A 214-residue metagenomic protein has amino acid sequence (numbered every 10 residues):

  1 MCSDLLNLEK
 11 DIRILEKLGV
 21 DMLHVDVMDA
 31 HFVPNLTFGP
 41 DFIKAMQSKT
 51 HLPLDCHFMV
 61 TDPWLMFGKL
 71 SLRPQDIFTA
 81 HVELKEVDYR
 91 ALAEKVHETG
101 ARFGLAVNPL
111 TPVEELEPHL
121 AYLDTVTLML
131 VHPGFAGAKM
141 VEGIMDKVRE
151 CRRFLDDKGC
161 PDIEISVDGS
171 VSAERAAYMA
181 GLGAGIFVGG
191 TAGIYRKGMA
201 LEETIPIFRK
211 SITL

Functional and structural regions predicted by a protein language model:
M1-T79, K85, H97, R102-F103 (+5 more regions): Conserved N-terminal beta1-alpha1 strand-loop-helix module at the mouth
L23-D26, L128, S166, G189: Short beta-strand segments at enzyme active-site cores
D55, T79, G104-A106, S166-D168 (+1 more regions): Structural detector of well-ordered beta-strand residues that form the stable sheet scaffold of enzyme domains
F58-V60, V107, L130: Short beta-strand/turn micro-motifs composed of small residues that flank or help shape donor/cofactor-binding pockets
F78-E86, T127-K139, L182-T204: Glycine-rich phosphate-binding active-site loops on the catalytic face of alpha/beta enzymes
Y89-E94: Extended, positively charged loop/linker patches that create polyanion-binding surfaces
P109-I144, E150: Histidine/lysine/aspartate-rich catalytic loop segments that bind and position anionic ligands
R153, D157-V167, S172-L214: Alpha/beta catalytic cores of nucleotide-metabolism and tRNA/nucleoside-modifying enzymes
